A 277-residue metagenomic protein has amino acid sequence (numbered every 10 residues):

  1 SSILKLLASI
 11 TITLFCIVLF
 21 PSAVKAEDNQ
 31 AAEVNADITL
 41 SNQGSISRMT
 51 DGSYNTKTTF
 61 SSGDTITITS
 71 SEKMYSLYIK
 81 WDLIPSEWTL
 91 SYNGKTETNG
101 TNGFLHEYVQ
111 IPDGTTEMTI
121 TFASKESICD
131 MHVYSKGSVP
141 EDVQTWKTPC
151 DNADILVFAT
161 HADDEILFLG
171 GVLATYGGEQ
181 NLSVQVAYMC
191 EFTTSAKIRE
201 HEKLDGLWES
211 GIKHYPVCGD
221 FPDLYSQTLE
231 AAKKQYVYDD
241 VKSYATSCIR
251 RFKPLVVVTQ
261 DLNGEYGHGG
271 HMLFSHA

Functional and structural regions predicted by a protein language model:
S1-I10: Bacterial N-terminal signal peptides that target proteins for export
S9-V18: Bacterial N-terminal signal peptides
I17-D28: Sec-dependent signal peptide cleavage junction
E27-S47: Predominantly extracellular/luminal regions of secreted and cell-surface proteins, especially disulfide-bonded
L40-G44, R48-T56, F60, I68 (+2 more regions): Active-site rim/loop-helix segments in enzyme catalytic domains that contact anionic ligands
G63, T69-Y78, T115: Extended extracellular/luminal ectodomain segments enriched in beta-structured repeat modules
Y78-I84: Solvent-exposed strand-to-loop "edge" motifs in beta-rich extracellular domains
A245-Y266, S275: Proline-aspartate-enriched helix->loop->beta-strand connector
